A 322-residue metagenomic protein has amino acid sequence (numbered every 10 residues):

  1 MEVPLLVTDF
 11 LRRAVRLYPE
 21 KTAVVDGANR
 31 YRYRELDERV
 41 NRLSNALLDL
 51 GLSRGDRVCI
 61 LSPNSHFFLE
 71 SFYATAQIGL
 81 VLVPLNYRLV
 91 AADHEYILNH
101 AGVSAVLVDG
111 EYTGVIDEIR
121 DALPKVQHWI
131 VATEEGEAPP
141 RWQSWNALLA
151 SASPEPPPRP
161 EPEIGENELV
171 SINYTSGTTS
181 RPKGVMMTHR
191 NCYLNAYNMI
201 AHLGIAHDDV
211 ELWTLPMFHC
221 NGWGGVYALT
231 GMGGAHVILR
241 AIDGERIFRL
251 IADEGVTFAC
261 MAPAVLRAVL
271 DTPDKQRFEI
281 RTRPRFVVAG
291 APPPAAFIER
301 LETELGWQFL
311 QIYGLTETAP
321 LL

Functional and structural regions predicted by a protein language model:
R12, E20-S65, L69-Y73, V90-E95 (+1 more regions): Conserved AMP-binding/adenylate-forming core of the ANL superfamily
P19, W142-Q143, S153-Y174, R181 (+1 more regions): Conserved pre-ATP/AMP-binding loop-to-beta segment of ANL
R32-E35, V170-L194: Conserved AMP-binding A3 loop
D56-R57, P63-V83, Y87-A91, N99-A105 (+5 more regions): A short helix-loop-beta submotif of the ANL/AMP-binding
S62, V83-Y96, G110-V115, T214 (+2 more regions): ATP-dependent adenylate-forming carboxylate-activation enzymes
G114-E166, T272-P273: ANL superfamily adenylate-forming
A147, G231, V256-M261, L270-L322: Gly/Ser/Thr-rich phosphate-binding loop
Y193-V210, F218-F258, A268, T272-P273: Conserved AMP-binding/adenylation subdomain of ANL enzymes
